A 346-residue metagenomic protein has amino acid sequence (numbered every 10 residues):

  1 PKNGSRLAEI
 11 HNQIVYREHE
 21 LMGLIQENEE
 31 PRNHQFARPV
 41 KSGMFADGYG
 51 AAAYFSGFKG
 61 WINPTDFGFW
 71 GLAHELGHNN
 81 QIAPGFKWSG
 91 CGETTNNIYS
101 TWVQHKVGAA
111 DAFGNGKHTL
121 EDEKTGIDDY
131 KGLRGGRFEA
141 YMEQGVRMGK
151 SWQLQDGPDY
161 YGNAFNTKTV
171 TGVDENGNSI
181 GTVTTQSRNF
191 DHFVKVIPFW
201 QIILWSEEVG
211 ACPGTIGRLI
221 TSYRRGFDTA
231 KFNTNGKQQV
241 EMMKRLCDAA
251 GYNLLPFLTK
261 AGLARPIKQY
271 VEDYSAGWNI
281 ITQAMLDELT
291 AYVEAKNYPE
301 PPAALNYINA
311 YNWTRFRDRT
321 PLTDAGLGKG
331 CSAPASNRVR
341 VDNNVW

Functional and structural regions predicted by a protein language model:
P1-L204: Catalytic cores of extracellular degradative/oxidative enzymes
N3, L7, T184-R188, E208 (+3 more regions): Generic alpha-helical structural element
E20, S56, A140, Q144 (+5 more regions): Polar/charged alpha-helical tracts
Y99, R218-Y223, K260-A261: Short acidic/histidine-centered micro-motifs embedded in hydrophobic/aromatic stretches that mark compact functional
H105-N115, E175, I203-G217, C247-F257: Structural helix-adjacent loops and short alpha-helical linkers that scaffold large soluble proteins
F190-K195, V209, Q239, G251-Y252: A structural signal for short secondary-structure junctions
I216-F232, G236, V240-K244: Extended alpha-helical scaffolding segments
T234-W346: Beta/coil-rich, acidic/histidine-enriched accessory regions frequently appended to metallopeptidases
